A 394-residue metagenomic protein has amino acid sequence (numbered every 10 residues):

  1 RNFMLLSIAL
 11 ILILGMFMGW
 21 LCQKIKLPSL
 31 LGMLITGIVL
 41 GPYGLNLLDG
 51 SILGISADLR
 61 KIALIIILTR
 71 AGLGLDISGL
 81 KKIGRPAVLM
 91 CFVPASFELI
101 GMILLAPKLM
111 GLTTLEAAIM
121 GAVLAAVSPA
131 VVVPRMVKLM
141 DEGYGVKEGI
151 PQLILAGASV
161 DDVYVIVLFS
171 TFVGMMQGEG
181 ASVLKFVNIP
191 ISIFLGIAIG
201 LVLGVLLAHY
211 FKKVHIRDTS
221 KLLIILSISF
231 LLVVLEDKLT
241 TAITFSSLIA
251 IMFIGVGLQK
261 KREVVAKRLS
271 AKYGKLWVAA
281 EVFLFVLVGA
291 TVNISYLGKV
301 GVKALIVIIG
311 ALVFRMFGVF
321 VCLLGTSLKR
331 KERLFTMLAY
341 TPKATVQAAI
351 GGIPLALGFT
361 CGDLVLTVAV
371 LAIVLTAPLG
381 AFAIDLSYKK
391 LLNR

Functional and structural regions predicted by a protein language model:
R1-R394: Transmembrane helical cores of multi-pass secondary ion antiporters/exchangers
